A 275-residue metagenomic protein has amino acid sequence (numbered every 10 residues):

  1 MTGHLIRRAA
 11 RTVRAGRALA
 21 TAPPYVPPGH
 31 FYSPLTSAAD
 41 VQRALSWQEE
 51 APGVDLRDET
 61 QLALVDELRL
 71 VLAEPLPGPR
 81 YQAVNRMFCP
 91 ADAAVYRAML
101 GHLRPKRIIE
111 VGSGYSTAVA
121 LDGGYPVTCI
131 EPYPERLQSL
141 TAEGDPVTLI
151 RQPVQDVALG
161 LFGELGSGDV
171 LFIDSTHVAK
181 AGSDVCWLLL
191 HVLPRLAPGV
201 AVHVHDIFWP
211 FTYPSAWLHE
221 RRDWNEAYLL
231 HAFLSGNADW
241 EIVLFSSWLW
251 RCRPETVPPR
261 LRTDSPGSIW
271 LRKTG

Functional and structural regions predicted by a protein language model:
M1-H203, I207-G275: A short alpha-helical cap/connector motif
